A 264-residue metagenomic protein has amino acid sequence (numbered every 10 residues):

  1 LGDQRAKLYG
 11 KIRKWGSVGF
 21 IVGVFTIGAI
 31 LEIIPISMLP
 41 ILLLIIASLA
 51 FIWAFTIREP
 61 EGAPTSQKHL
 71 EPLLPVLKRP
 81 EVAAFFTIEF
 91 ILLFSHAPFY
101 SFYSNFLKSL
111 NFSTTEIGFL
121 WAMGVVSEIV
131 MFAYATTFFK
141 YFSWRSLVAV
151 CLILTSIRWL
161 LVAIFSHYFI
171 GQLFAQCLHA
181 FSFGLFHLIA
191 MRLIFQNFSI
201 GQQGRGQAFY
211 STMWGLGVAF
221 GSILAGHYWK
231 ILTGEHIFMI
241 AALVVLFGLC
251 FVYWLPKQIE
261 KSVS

Functional and structural regions predicted by a protein language model:
L1-D3, L185-F198: Intracellular juxtamembrane helix-capping segments at the cytosolic ends of symmetry-related transmembrane helices
D3-W15, T114, F198-Y210: Loop-to-transmembrane helix entry/capping segments in MFS-fold secondary transporters and related SLC/MFSD carriers
A29-I45, H227-V245: A membrane-interface helix-boundary motif in multi-pass transporters
L31-E32, M131-S143, W229-K230: Helix-to-loop junctions at the C-terminal end of transmembrane segments in multipass secondary transporters
I57-E89: Juxtamembrane intracellular "pre-TM" segments in multi-pass secondary transporters
E81-L120: Helix-loop boundary and gating motifs at the non-cytosolic
S146-L161: Structural signature of the two symmetry-related core transmembrane helices
A163-A175: Helix-loop junctions at membrane interfaces in 12-TM secondary transporters
